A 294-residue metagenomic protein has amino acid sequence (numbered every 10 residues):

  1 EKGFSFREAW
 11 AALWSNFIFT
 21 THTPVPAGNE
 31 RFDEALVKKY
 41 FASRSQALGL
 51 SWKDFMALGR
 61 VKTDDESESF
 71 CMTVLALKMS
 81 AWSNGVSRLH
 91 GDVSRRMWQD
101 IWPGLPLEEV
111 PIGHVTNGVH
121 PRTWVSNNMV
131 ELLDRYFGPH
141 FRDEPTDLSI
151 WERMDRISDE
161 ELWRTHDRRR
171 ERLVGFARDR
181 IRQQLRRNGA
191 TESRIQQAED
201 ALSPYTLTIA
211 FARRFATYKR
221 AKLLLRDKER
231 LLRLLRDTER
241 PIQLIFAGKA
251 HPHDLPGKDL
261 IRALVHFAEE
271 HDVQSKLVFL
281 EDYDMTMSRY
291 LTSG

Functional and structural regions predicted by a protein language model:
E1-G294: Catalytic cores of carbohydrate-active enzymes across secretory and cytosolic contexts
